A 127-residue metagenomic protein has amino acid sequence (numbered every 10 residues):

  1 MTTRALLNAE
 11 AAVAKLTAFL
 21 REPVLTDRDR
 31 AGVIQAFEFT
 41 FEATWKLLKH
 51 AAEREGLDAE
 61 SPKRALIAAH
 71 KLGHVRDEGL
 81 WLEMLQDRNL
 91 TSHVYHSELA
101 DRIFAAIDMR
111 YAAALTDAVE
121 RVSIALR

Functional and structural regions predicted by a protein language model:
M1-R127: Solvent-exposed interaction patches of small proteins and small membrane subunits
